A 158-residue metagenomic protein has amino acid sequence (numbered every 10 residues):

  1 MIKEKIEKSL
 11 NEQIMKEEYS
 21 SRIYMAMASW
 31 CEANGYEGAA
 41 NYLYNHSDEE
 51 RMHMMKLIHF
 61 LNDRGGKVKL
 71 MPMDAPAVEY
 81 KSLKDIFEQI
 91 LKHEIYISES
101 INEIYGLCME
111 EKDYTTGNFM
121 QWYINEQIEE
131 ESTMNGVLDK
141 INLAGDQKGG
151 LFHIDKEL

Functional and structural regions predicted by a protein language model:
M1-L158: Iron-associated oxidoreductase/ferritin-like identity signal
